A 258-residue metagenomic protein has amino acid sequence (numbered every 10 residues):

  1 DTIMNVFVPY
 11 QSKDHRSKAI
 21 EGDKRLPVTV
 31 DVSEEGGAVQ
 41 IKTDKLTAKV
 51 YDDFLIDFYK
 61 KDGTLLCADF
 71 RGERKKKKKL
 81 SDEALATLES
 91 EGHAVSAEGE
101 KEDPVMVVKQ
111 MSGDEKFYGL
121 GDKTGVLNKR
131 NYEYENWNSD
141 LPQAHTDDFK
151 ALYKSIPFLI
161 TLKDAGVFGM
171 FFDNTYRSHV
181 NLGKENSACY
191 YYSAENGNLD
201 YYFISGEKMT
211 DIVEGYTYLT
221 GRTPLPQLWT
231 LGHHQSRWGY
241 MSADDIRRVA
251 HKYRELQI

Functional and structural regions predicted by a protein language model:
D1-I3, E255-I258: Short, intrinsically disordered, charge-balanced linker/junction segments flanking boundaries in proteins
D1-V39, K77-K78: A low-complexity, Ser/Thr/Gly/Pro-enriched, surface-exposed linker/loop concept that marks segments flanking
M4-V6, H15, F58-Y59, H179-V180 (+1 more regions): Short, solvent-exposed loop/turn elements at domain surfaces
P9-Q11, Q227, S242: Alpha-helix initiation/capping motif
D31-T230, R237-W238, A250-H251: Catalytic and substrate-binding clefts that recognize carbohydrates or anionic sugar/phosphate headgroups
L219, T223, D244, L256: Substrate-binding cleft and catalytic face of glycoside hydrolase catalytic domains, especially the flexible beta-alpha
M241-E255: Short, acidic/polar
